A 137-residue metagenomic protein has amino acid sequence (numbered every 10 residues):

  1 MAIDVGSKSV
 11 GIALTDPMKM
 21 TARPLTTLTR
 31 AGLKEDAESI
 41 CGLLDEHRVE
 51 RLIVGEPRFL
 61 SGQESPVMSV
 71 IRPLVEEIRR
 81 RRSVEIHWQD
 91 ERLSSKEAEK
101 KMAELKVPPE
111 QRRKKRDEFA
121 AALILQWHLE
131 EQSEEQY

Functional and structural regions predicted by a protein language model:
I3, K8-Y137: Phosphate- and other anionic-substrate recognition elements at nucleic-acid/protein interfaces
